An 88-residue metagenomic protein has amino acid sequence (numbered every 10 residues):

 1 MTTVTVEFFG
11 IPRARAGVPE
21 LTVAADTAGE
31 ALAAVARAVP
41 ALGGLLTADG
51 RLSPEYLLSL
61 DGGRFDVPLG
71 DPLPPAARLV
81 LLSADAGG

Functional and structural regions predicted by a protein language model:
M1-G87: Ubiquitin-like/PB1-type beta-grasp interaction modules and other compact soluble beta-rich domains
